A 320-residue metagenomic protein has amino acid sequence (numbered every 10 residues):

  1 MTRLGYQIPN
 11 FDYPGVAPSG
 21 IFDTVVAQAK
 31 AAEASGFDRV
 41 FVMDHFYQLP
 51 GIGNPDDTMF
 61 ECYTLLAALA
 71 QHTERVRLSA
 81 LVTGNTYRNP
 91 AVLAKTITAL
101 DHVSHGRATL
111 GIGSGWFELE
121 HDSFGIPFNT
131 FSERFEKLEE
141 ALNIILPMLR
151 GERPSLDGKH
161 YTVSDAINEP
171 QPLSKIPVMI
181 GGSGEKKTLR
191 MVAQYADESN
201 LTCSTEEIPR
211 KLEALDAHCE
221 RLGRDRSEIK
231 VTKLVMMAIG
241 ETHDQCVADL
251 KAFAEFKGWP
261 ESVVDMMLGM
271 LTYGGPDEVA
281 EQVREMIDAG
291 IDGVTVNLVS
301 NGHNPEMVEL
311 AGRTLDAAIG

Functional and structural regions predicted by a protein language model:
M1-H72, S174-I176, K251: N-terminal beta1-alpha1-beta2 module of alpha/beta enzyme domains
T2, I52-G53, A80, T86-Y195 (+2 more regions): Internal, glycine-rich beta/alpha segment that forms the wall or movable "lid" of small-molecule/cofactor binding
L4-I8, V40-V42, R77-A80, A108-I112 (+4 more regions): Hydrophobic faces of well-ordered beta-strands that scaffold small-molecule active sites in alpha/beta enzyme cores
I8, E33, S132-I167, P172 (+3 more regions): An alpha-helical appendage that flanks or caps ligand/catalytic pockets
I8-D23, L81-A91, L173-G184, M237 (+1 more regions): Active-site mouth loops of central-metabolism enzymes
P9-F11, H45, T83-N85, G113-F117 (+5 more regions): Active-site beta-loop-alpha junctions enriched in small/polar residues
S19-A32, L93-T96, G181-Q194, D249-A252 (+1 more regions): Short, acidic/polar
E33-A34, L66-R75, I97, D101-R107 (+3 more regions): Acidic (Asp/Glu)-rich catalytic clusters
